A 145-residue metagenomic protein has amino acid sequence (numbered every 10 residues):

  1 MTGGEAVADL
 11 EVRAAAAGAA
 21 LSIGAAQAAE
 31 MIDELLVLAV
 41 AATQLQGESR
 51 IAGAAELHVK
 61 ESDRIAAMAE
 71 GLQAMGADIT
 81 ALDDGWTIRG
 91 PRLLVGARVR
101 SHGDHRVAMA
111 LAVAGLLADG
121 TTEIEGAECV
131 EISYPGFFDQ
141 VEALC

Functional and structural regions predicted by a protein language model:
M1-C145: Short, structured segments at the rim of ligand-binding sites
